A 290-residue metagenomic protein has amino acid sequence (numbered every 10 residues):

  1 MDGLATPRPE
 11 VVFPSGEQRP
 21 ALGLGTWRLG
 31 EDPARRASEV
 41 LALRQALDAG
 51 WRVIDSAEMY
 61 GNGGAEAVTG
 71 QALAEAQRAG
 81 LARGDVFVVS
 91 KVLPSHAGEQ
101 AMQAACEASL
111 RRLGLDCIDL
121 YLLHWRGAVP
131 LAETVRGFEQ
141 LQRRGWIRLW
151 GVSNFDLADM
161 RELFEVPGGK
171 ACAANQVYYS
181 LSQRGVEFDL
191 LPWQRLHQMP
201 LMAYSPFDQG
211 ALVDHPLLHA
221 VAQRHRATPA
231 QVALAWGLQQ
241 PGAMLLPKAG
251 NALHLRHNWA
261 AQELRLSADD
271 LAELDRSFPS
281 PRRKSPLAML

Functional and structural regions predicted by a protein language model:
M1-G84, L290: N-terminal binding-site loop/beta-alpha segment at the start of enzyme catalytic domains that lines or forms
G3, R126-L290: Beta/alpha (TIM)-barrel catalytic core signal, keyed to glycine-rich beta->alpha loops juxtaposed to Asp/Glu that bind
A21, D55, G80-V86, D116-L120 (+4 more regions): Short acidic capping loops at alpha-helix termini that bridge into adjacent secondary structure
G25-A37, S90-Q100, H124: Active-site mouth loops of central-metabolism enzymes
P33-L47, G98-L113, M160-R161, V186: Short, acidic/polar
E39, T69, M102, C106 (+2 more regions): Aromatic/hydrophobic pocket-lining residues that form the small-molecule binding cavity in soluble enzyme cores
A82-H96, L120-H124, N154, V177-Y179: A short, structured active-site edge motif that brings together acidic residues
M102-L122, Q140-R144, V166: CE4/NodB-like, metal-dependent polysaccharide N-deacetylase domain that modifies extracellular/periplasmic N-acetylated
